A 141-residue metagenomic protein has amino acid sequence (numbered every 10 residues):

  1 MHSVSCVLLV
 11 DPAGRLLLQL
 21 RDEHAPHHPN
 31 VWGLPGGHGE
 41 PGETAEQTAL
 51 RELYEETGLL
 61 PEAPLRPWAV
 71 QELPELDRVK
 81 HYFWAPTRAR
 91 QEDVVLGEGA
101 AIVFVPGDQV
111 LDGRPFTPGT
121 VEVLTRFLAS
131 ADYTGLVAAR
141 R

Functional and structural regions predicted by a protein language model:
M1-L17, P35-H38: Conserved N-terminal beta-strand and adjoining loop/helix that marks the start of the Nudix/MutT-like hydrolase domain
L9-V10, L18, A85, F104: Conserved hydrophobic "DFG−1" position in protein kinase catalytic cores
R15-L16, V31, I102: A residue-level structural signature of the nucleotidyltransferase/glycosyltransferase Rossmann-like core
L20, P35, W84: Residue-level detector of conserved, well-ordered beta-strand and adjacent loop positions that form binding/recognition
P26-N30: A conserved beta-turn-beta hairpin within the catalytic core of GNAT-like acetyltransferases that forms part
H38-A63, P67-R126, R140-R141: Unchanged
A131-R141: Acidic/histidine-enriched, glycine/proline-rich intrinsically disordered or flexible terminal extensions
